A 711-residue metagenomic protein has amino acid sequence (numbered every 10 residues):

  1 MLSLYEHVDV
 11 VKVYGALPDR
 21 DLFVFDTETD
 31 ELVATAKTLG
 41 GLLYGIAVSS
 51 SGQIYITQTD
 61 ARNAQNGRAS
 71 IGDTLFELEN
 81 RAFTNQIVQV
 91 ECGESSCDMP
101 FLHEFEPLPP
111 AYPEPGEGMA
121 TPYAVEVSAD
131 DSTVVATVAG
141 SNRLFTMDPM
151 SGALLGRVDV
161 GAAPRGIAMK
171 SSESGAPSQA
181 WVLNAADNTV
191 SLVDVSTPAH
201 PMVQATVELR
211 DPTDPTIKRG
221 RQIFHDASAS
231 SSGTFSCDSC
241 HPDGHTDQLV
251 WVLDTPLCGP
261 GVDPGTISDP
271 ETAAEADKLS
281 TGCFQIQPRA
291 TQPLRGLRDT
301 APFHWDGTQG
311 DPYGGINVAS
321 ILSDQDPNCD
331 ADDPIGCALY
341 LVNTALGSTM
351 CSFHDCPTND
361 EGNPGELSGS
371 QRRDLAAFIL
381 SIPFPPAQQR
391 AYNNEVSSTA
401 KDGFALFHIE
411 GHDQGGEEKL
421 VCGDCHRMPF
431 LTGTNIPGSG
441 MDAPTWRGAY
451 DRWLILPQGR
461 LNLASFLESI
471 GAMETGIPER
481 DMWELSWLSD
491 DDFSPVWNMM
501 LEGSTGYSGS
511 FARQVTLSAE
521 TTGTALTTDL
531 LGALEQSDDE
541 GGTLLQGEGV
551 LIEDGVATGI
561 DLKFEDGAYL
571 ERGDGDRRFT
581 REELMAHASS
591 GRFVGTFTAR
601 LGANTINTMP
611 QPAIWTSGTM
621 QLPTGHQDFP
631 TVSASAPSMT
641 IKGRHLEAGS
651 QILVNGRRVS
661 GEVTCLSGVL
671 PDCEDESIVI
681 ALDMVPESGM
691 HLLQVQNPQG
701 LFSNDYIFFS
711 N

Functional and structural regions predicted by a protein language model:
L4, V11, R20-D21, F25 (+2 more regions): Periplasmic c-type cytochrome electron-transfer domains
S151, L653-S660: Change "in extracellular beta-sheet-rich domains … of secreted and cell-surface proteins" to "in beta-sheet-rich domains
A153, A636-T640, S677: Intrinsic-disorder/low-complexity, polar/charged segments enriched in Ser/Thr/Lys/Arg/Asp/Glu/Gln
A603-Q651, M690-V695, G700-N711: Beta-strand/beta-sandwich contexts
R657-V669: Short, surface-exposed loop motifs enriched in S/T, G, D/E and P with embedded aromatic residues
L666-A681: Aromatic sugar-binding surface patches on proteins that engage polysaccharides or sugar-phosphate polymers
M684-G689: Surface-exposed, short loops/turns at beta-strand junctions within beta-sandwich domains
